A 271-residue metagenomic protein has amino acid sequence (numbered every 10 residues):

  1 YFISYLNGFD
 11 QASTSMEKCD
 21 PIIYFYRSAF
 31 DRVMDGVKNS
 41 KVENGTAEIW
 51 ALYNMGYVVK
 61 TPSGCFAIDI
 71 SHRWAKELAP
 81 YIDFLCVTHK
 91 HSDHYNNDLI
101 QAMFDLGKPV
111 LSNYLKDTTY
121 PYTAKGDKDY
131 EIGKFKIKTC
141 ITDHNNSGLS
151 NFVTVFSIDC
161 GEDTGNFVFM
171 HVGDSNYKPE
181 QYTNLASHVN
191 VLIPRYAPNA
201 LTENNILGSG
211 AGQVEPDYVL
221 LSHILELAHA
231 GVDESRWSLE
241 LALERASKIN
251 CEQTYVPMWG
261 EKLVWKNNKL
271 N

Functional and structural regions predicted by a protein language model:
Y1-P80, P121-S187, N199, W259-N271: Core dinuclear metal-dependent hydrolase active-site scaffold
A51, T202-I206, E234-S238: Soluble or luminal CAZymes and related metallo-dependent hydrolases
I68-D69, T88, H171-D174, P194 (+1 more regions): Active-site flanking residues adjacent to catalytic metal/cofactor-binding acidic residues
S71-K116, A186-I193, Y218: Active-site metal-binding motif and surrounding structural segment of the metallo-beta-lactamase
Y95, P179-E180, A200-N204, A228-V232: Extracytoplasmic/secreted cell-surface and envelope-processing proteins
N97-M103, Q181-L185, N204-Q213: A short acidic, amphipathic alpha-helical/loop segment
Y122-K136, Y182-T183, G212-N271: Binuclear metal-ion centers of metallo-dependent hydrolases, dominated by the metallo-beta-lactamase
V189-P194, P198, I206-L225: Proline-aspartate-enriched helix->loop->beta-strand connector
